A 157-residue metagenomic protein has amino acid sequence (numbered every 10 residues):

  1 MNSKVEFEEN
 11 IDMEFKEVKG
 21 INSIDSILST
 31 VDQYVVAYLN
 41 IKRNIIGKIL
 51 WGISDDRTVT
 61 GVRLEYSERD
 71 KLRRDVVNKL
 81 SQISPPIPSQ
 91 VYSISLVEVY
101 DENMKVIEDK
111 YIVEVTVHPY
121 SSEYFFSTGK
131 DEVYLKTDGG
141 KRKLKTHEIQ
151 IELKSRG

Functional and structural regions predicted by a protein language model:
M1-G157: Conserved N-terminal catalytic/coupling substructures associated with nucleotide/phosphate chemistry
